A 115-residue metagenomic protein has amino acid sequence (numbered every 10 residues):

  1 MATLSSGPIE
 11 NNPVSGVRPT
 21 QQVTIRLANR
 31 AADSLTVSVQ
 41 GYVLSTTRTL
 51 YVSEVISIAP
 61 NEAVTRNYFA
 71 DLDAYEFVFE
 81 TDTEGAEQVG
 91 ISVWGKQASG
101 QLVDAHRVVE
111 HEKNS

Functional and structural regions predicted by a protein language model:
M1-R26, R107-S115: Beta-sheet-dominated interaction scaffolds and their linkers
S5-S6, Y42-T83: Intrinsically disordered, low-complexity Pro/Gly/Ser/Thr-rich segments with frequent PxxP/GP/PP motifs and embedded
S15, R26-S34, T81: Asparagine-centered strand-capping/turn motif at beta-strand->loop junctions
T20, S34, L72-A74: Extracellular Ig-like/FN3 beta-sandwich strand-entry sites
T24, S38, E76-V78: Beta-strand secondary-structure signal
A28, Q40-L44, K96: A generic structural motif
D33-Q40, V89-I91: Short, hydrophobic/aromatic beta-strand segments
A70-S115: Terminal connector regions
